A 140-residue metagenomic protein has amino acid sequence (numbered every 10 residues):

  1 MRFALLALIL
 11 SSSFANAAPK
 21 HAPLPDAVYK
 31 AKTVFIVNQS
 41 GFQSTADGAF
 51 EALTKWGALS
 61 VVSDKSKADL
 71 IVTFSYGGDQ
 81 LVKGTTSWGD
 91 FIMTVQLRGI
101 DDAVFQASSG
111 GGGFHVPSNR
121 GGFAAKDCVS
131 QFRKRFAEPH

Functional and structural regions predicted by a protein language model:
F3-S13: Sec-dependent N-terminal signal peptides
A17-K30, I100-H140: C-terminal/domain-edge helix-coil "capping" segments
H21-A22, A46-G48, L81-G84: Intrinsically disordered, low-complexity segments enriched in polar/charged residues with Gly/Pro, especially when
P25-S75: N-terminal segment of the mature soluble domain
V34-I36, V72, M93-V95, C128 (+1 more regions): Hydrophobic beta-strand residues in large extracellular and virion-surface proteins
N38-A46, T86-W88, F114-K126: Solvent-exposed, acidic/flexible segments
T54-S60, A68-N119: Surface-exposed short loop/turn segments
